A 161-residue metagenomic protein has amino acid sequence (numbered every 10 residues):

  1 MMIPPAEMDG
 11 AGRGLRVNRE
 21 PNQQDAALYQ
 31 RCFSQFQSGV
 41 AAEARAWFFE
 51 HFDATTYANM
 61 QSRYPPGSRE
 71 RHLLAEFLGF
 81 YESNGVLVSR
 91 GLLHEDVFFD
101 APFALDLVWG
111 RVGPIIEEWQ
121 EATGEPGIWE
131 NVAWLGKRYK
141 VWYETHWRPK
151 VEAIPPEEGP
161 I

Functional and structural regions predicted by a protein language model:
M2-I161: Acidic, Ser/Pro/Thr-rich low-complexity regulatory regions and the short amphipathic helical interaction modules they
